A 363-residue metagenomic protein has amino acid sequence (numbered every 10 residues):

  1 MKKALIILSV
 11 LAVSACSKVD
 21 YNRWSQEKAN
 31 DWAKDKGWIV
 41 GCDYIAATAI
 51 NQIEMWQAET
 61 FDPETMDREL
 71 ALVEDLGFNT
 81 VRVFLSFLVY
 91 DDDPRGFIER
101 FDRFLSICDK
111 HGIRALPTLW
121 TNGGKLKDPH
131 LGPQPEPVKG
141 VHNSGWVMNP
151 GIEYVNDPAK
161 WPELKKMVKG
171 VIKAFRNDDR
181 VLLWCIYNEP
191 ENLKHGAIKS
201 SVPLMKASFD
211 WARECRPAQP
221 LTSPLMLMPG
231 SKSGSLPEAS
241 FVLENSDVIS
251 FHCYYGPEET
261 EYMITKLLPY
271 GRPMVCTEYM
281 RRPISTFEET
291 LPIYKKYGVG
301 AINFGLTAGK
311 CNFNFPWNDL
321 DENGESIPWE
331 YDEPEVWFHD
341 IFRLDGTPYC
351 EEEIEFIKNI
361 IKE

Functional and structural regions predicted by a protein language model:
A4-V13: Sec-dependent N-terminal signal peptides
A12-N22: Bacterial Sec-dependent signal peptides at the C-terminal "C-region" and cleavage site
D20-S246, H252, P257, Y270 (+9 more regions): Active-site mouth of glycoside hydrolases
P273-V275: Catalytic His-Asp charge-relay segment
I302-C311: His/Asp/Glu-enriched short active-site or ligand-binding loop at hydrolase and phosphoryl-transfer sites
N312-L320: C-terminal beta-signal and adjacent terminal beta-strands/loops of Gram-negative outer-membrane beta-barrel proteins
I341-F342, T347-E363: Carbohydrate-binding surfaces of carbohydrate-active enzymes
